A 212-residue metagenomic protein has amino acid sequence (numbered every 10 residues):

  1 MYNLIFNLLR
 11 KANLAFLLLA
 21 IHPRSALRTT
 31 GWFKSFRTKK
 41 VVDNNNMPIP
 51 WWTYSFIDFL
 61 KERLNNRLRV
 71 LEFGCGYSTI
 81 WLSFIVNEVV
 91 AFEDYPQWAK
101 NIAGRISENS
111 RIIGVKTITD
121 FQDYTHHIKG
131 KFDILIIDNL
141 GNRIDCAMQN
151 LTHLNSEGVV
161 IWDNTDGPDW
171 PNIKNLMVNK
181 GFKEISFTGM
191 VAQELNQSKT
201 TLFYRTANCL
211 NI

Functional and structural regions predicted by a protein language model:
M1-P48: Membrane-proximal basic amphipathic "stem/tether" segments
M47-Y54, V115, L140-G141, E194-Q197: Conserved phosphate-coordination/catalytic loops
W51-T119: SAM cofactor-binding core of SAM-dependent methyltransferases, primarily the Rossmann-like beta-alpha-beta module
R69-E72, V90-A91, I134-D138, V160-D163: Short catalytic-loop micro-motif centered on adjacent basic/acidic residues
I85-E88, K131-F132, L154-V159: Short, surface-exposed connector motifs at secondary-structure boundaries
I118-H126: Class I S-adenosyl-L-methionine-dependent methyltransferase module
T125-I134: A short acidic, Gly/Pro-enriched loop at the edge of an enzyme's catalytic core that lines a small-molecule cofactor
G141-I212: C-terminal substrate-binding/active-site "lid" region of AdoMet-derived donor-dependent transferases
